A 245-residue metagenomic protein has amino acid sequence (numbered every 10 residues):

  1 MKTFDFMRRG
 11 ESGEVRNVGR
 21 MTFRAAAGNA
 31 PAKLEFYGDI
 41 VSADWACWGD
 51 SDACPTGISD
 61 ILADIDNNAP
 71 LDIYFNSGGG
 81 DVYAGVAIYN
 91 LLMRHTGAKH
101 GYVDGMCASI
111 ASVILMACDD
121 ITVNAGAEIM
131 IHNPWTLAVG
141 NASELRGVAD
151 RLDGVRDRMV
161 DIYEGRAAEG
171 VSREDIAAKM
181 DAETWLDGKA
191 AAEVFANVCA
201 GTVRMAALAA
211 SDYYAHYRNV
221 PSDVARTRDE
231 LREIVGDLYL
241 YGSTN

Functional and structural regions predicted by a protein language model:
M1-I110, A117-N245: N-terminal organellar transit peptides
